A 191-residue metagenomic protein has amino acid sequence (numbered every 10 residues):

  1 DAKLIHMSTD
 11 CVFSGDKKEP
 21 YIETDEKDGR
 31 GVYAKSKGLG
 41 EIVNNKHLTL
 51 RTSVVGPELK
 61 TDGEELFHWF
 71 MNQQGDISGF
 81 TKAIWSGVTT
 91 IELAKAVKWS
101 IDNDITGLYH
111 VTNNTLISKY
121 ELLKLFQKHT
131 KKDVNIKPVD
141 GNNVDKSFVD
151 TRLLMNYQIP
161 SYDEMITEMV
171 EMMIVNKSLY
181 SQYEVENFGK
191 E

Functional and structural regions predicted by a protein language model:
D1-K3, V43-T49, Q73-D76, D102-T106 (+2 more regions): Short glycine/proline-enriched coil/turn segments at helix->beta-strand junctions
K3, C11-L50, V54-L59: Catalytic helix-loop patch of NAD(P)-dependent Rossmann-fold dehydrogenases
I5-S8, L48-T49, S86, H110: Structural signature of the Rossmann-like NAD(P)-dependent dehydrogenase/reductase core
R30-G31, I42-G87, I91-E92: NAD(P)-dependent short-chain dehydrogenase/reductase
W85-V88, I117, P160: Residue-level signal for the nucleotide or nucleotide-sugar donor/cofactor binding architecture
I91-W99, T167: Amphipathic alpha-helical segments that line or abut small-molecule/effector binding pockets and mediate allosteric
A96-F148, K177-E191: Mid/C-terminal beta-alpha module of Rossmann-like enzyme folds, strongest in SDR-family dehydrogenases/epimerases
D150-E191: C-terminal active-site/capping subdomain that shapes the small-molecule cofactor and substrate pocket of enzyme
